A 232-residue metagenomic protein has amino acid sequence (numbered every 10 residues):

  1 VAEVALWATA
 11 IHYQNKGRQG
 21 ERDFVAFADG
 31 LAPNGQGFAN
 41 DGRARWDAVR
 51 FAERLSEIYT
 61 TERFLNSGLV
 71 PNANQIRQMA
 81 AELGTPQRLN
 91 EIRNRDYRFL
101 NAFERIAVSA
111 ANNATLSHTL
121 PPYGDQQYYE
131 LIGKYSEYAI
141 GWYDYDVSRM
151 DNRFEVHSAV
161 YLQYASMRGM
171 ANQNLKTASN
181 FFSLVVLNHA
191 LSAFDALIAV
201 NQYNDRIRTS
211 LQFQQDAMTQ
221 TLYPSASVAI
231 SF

Functional and structural regions predicted by a protein language model:
V1-Q19: Internal alpha-helical transmembrane segments
D23-A165, G169-F232: Replace "edges of transmembrane helices
